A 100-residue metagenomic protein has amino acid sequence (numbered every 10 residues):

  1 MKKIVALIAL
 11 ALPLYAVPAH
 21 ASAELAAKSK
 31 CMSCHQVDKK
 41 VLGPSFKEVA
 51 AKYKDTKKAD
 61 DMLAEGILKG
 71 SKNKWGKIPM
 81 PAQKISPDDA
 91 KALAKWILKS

Functional and structural regions predicted by a protein language model:
M1-S22, S100: N-terminal export/targeting leaders of redox proteins
K2-K3, K28-K30, K40, K52: Basic side chains
L10-V17, K28, G66, W96: Low-complexity, intrinsically disordered/propeptide-like segments
H20-V37: Sequence/structural segment immediately N-terminal to covalent heme-attachment motifs in c-type and related
S33, L42-Y53, E65-W96: Axial heme c-ligation environment in periplasmic c-type cytochrome domains
